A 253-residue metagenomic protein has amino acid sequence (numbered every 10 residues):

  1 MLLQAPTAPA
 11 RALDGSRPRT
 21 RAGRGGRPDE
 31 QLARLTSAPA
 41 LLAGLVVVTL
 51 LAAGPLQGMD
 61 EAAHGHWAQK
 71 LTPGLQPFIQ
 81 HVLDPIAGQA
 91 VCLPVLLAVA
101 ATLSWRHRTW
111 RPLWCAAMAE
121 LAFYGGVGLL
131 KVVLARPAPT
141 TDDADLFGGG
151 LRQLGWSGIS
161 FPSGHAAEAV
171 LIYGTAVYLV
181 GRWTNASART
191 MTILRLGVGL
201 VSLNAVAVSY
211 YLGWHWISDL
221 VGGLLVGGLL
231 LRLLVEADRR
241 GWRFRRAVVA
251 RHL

Functional and structural regions predicted by a protein language model:
M1-V95, V133-Q153: N-terminal transmembrane-helix/juxtamembrane module of multi-pass inner/ER membrane proteins
R34-T36, A40, A98-G126: Interfacial segments of alpha-helical transmembrane regions
T72, M118-F123, V127, G223 (+2 more regions): Alpha-helical transmembrane segments in multi-pass membrane proteins
L75, R108-L113, T140, S187-I193 (+1 more regions): Membrane-helix interface segments
Q76-F78, V95-T102, V201-A207: Hydrophobic, membrane-inserted alpha-helices
P85-R108, E168-A176, V180: Hydrophobic alpha-helical transmembrane segments
W114-D143, L200-I217: Hydrophobic alpha-helical transmembrane segments of integral membrane proteins
A144-L253: Membrane-embedded catalytic cores of phosphoryl/pyrophosphoryl-handling enzymes
